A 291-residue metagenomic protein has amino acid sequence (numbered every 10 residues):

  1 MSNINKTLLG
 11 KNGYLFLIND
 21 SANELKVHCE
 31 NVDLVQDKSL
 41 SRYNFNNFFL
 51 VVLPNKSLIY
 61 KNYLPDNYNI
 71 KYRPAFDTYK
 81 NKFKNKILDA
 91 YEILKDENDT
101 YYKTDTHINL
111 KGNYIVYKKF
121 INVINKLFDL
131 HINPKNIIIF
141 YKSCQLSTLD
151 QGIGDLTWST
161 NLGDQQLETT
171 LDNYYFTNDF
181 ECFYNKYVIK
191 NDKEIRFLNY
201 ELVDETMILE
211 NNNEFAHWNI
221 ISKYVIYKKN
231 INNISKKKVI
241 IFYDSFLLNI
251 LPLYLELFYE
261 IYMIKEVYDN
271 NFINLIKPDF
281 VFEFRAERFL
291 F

Functional and structural regions predicted by a protein language model:
M1-F291: Extracellular glycan-modifying ectodomains
